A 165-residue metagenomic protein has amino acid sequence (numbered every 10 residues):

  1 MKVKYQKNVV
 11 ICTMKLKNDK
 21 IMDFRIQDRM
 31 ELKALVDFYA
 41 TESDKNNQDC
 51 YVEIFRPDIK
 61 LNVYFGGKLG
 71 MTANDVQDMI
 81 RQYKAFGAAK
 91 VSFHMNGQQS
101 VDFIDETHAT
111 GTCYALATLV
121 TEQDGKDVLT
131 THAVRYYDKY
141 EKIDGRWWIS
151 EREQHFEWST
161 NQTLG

Functional and structural regions predicted by a protein language model:
N8-D49, E53-P57: Short, low-complexity N-terminal intrinsically disordered segments enriched in polar/charged residues
V10, K15-K20, A85-G165: A beta-strand edge to alpha-helix "cap/lid" segment located at domain peripheries
M22, I26, G70, D127: Charge-dense, low-complexity intrinsically disordered segments
Q48-L116: A solvent-exposed, acidic/Ser-Thr-rich amphipathic alpha-helical stretch
